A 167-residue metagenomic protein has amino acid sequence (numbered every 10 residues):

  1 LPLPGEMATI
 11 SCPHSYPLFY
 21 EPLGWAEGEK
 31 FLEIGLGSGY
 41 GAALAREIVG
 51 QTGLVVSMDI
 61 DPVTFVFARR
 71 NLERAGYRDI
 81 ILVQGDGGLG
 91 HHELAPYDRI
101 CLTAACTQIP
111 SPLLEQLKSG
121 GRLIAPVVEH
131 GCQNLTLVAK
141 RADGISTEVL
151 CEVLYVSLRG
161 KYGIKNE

Functional and structural regions predicted by a protein language model:
G5, P13, A139, V149-E152: Pocket-edge structural micro-motifs
E6-K30: Conserved alpha-helix/loop element of class I SAM-dependent methyltransferases that forms part of the SAM/SAH-binding
P13-Y16, G37, L94, E152: Generic intrinsically disordered, low-complexity segments enriched for polar/acidic and small residues
G24-S146: Conserved nucleotide-cofactor-binding alpha/beta core module
I145-E167: Class I S-adenosyl-L-methionine
